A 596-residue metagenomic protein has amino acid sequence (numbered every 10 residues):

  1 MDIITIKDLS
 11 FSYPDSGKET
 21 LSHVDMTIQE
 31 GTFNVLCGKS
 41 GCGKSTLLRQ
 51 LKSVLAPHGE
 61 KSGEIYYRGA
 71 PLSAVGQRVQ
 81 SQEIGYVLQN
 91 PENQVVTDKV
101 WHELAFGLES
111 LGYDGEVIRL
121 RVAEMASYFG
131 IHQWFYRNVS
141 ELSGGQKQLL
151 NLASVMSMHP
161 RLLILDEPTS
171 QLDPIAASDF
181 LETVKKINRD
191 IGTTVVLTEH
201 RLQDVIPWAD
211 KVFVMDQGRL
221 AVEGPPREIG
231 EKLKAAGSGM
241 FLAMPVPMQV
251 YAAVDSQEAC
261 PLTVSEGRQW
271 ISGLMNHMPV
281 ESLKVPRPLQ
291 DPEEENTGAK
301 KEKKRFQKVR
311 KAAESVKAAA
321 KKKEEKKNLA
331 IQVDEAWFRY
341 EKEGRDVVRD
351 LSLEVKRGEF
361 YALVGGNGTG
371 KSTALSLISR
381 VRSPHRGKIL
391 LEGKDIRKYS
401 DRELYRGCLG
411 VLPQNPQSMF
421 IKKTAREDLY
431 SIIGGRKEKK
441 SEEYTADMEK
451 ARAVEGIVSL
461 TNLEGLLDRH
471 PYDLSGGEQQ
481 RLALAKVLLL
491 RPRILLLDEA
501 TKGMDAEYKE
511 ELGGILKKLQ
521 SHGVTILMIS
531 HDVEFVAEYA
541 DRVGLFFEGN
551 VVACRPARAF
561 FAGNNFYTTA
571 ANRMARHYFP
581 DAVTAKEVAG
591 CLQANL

Functional and structural regions predicted by a protein language model:
K52, S379: Helix-to-loop junction immediately C-terminal to a conserved catalytic motif
E60-P71, G387-D395, Y405: Conserved ABC transporter NBD signature motif
E116-W134, Y430, T445-L466: Conserved ABC ATPase "signature" region
N138-L142, H470-L474, E478: Conserved ABC ATPase signature
E199-H200, S530-H531: H-loop/switch region of ABC-family ATPase nucleotide-binding domains
M215, R219-Y251, N550-M574: Conserved beta-strand-loop-alpha-helix hinge in the C-terminal portion of ABC ATPase nucleotide-binding domains
A235-K322, Y567-L596: ABC ATPase nucleotide-binding domains
